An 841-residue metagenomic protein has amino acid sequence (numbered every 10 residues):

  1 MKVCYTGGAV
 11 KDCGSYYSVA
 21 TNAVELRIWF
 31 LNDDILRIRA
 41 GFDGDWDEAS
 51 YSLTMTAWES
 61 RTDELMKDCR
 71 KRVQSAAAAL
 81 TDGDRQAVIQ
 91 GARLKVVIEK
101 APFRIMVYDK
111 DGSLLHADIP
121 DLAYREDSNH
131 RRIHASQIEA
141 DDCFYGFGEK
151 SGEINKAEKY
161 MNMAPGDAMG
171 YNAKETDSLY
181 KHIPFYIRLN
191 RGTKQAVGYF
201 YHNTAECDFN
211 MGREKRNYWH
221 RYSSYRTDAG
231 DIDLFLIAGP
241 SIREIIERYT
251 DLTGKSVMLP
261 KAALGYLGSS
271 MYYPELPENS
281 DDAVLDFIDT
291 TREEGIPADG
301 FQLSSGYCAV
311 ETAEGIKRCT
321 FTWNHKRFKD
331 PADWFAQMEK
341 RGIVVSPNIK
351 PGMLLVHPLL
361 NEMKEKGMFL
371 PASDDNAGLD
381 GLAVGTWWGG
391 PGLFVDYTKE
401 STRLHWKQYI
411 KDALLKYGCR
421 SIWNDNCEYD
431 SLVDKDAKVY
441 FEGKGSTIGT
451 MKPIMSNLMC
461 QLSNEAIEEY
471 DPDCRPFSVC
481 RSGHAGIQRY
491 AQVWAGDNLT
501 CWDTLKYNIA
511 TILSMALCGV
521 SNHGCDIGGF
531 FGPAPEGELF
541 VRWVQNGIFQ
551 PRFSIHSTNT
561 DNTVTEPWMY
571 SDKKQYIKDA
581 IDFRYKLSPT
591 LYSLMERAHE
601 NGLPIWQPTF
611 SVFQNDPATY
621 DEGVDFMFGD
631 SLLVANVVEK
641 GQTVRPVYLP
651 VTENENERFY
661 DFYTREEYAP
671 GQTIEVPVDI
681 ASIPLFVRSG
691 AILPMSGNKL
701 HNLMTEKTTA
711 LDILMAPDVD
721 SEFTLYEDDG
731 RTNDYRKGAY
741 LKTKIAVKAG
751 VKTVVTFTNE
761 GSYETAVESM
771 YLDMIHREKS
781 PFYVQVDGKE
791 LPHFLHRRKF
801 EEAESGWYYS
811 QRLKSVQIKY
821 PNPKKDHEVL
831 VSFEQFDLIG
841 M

Functional and structural regions predicted by a protein language model:
M1, S113-A681, R688: Catalytic-domain carbohydrate-binding cleft regions of carbohydrate-active enzymes
M1-S256, P260-K261, L267-M271, E278-D289 (+9 more regions): N-terminal accessory segment at the very beginning of proteins
D582-N601, Y663-K742: Catalytic cores of secreted or luminal carbohydrate-active enzymes
